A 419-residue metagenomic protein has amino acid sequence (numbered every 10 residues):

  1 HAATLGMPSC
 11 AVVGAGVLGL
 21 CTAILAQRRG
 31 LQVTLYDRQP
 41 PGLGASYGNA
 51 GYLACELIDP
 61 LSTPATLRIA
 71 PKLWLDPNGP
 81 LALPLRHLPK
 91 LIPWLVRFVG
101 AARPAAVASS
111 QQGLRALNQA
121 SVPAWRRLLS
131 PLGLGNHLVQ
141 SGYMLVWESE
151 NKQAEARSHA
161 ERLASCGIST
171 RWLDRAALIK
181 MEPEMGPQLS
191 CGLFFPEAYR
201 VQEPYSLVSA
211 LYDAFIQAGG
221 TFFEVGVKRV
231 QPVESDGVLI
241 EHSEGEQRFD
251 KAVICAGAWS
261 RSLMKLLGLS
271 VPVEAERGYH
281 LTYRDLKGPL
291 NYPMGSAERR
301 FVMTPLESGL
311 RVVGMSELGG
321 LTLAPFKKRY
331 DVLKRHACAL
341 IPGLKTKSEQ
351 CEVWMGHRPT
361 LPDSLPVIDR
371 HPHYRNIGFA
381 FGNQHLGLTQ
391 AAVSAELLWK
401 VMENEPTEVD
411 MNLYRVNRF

Functional and structural regions predicted by a protein language model:
P8-T34: N-terminal Rossmann-like FAD-binding beta1-loop-alpha1 element of flavoenzymes
R28-G48: Glycine-rich FAD pyrophosphate-binding loop
R38, G51-Y52, L57, L61-A101 (+2 more regions): Active-site substrate-recognition segment that forms the wall of the catalytic cavity or substrate channel
A50-D174: Dinucleotide-binding Rossmann-like beta1-alpha1 core, especially the glycine-rich loop that anchors the ADP
S109-V122, L145-E155, K180-M181, F194-D213 (+2 more regions): Short beta-strand to alpha-helix junction loop
A154-C166, M185-K251: Helical element adjacent to the flavin cofactor pocket in flavoenzyme catalytic cores
T170, E298, C338-F419: C-terminal catalytic lobe of FAD-dependent flavoproteins
